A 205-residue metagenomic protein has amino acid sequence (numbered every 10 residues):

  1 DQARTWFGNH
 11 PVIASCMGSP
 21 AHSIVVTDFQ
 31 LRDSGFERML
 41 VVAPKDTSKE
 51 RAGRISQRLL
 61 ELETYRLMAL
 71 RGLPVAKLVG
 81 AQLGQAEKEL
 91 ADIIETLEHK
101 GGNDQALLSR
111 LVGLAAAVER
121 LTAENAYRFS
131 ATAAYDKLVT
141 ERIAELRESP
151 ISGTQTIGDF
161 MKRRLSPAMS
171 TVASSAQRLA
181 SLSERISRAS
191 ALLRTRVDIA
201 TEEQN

Functional and structural regions predicted by a protein language model:
D1-V112, A116: Extended alpha-helical interaction modules
A115-N205: Membrane-associated alpha-helical segments
